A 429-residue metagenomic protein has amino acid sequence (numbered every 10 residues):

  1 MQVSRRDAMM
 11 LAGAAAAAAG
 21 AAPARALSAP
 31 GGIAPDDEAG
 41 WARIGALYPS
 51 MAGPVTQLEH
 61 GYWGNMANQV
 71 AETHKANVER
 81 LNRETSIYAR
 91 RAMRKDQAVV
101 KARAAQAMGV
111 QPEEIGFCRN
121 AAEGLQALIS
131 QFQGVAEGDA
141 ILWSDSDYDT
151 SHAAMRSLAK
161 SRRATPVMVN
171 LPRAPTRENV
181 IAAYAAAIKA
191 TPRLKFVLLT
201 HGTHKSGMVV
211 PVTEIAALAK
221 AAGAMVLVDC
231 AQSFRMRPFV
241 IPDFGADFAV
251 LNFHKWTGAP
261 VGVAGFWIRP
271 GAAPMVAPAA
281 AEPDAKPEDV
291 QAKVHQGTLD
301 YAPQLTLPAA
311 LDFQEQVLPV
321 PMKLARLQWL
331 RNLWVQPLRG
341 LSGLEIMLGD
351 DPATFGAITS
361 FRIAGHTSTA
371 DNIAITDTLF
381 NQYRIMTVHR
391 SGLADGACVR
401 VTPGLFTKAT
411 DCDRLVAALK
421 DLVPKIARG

Functional and structural regions predicted by a protein language model:
M1-A15: N-terminal secretory signal peptides and thylakoid transit peptides that target proteins across membranes
E84-E123, L327: Conserved N-terminal alpha-helix of the aminotransferase class I/II PLP-enzyme fold
A89, Q291-Q336: Structural signature of PLP-dependent enzymes
E113-E114, F132-H152, D371: Conserved PLP-anchoring active-site segment centered on the Schiff-base-forming lysine
T176-A231, R235: Active-site phosphate-binding strand-loop segment of PLP-dependent enzymes
F244-K286: Active-site PLP attachment segment
A325-Q382: Conserved PLP-binding catalytic core of the aspartate aminotransferase-like
S368-T369, D377, N381-T387, S391-G429: PLP-dependent enzyme catalytic core of the Aspartate aminotransferase-like
